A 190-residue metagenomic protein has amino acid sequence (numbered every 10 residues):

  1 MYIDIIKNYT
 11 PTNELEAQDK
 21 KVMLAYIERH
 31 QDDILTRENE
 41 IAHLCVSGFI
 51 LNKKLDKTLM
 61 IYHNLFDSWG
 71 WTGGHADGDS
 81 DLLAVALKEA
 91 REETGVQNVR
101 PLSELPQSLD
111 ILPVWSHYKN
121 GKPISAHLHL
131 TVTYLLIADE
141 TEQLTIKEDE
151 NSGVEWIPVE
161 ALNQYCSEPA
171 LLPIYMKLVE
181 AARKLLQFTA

Functional and structural regions predicted by a protein language model:
M1-T12: N-terminal domain-onset segments
T10-S47: Acidic, metal-coordinating catalytic segment for phosphate/diphosphate chemistry, firing primarily on the Nudix
T36-W71: N-terminal strand-loop-strand
L59-I61, G74, T145-K147: Short histidine-centered beta-strand/loop micro-motifs that create catalytic or ligand/metal-coordination sites
S68-G74, W156-I157: A short, polar/proline- and glycine-enriched secondary-structure boundary/capping micro-motif
D77-P173: Unchanged
S167-A190: Charged phosphate-binding loop/patch that engages nucleotide di/tri-phosphates or the phosphate backbone of nucleic
